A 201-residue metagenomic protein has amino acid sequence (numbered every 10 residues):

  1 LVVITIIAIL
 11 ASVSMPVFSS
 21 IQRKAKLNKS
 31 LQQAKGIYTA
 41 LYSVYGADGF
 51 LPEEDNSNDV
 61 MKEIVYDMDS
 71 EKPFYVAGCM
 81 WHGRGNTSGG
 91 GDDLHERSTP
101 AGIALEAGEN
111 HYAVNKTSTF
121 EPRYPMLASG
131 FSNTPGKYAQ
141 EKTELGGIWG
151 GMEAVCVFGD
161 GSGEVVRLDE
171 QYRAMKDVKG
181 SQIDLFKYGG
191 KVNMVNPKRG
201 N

Functional and structural regions predicted by a protein language model:
L1-Q32: Amphipathic alpha-helical segments typified by the pilin-like N-terminal helix that continues immediately C-terminal
K26-N201: Short, well-structured segments within or immediately adjacent to enzyme catalytic domains that line ligand-binding
